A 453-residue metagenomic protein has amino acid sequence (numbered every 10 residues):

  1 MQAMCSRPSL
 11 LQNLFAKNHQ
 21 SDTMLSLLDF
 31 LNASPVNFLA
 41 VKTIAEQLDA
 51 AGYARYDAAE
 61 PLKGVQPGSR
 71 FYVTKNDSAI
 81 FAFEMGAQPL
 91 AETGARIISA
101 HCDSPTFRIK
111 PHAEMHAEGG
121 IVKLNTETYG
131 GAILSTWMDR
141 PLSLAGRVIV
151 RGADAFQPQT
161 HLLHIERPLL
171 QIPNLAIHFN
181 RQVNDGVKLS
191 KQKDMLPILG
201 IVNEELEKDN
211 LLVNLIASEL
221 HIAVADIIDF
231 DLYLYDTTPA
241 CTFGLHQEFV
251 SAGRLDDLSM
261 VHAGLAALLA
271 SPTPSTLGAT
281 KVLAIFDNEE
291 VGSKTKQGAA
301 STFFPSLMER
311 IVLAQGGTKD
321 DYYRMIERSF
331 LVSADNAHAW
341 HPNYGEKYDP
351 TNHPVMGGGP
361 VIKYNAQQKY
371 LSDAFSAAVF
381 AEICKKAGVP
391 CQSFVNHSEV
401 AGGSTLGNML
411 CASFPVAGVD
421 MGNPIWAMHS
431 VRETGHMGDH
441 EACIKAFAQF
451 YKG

Functional and structural regions predicted by a protein language model:
M1-G453: N-terminal hydrophobic/helix-forming segments and targeting peptides
